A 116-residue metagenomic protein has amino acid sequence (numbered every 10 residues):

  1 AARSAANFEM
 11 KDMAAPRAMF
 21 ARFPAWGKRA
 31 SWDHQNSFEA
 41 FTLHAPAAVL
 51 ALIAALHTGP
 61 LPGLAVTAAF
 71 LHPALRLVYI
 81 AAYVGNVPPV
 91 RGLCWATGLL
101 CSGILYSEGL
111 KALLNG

Functional and structural regions predicted by a protein language model:
A1-S31: Cytosolic, membrane-interface loops and tails of multi-pass inner-membrane proteins
Q35-A51: Core segments of transmembrane alpha-helices that mediate helix-helix packing or line hydrophobic substrate/ligand
H44, A48, L100, I104-S107: Alpha-helical transmembrane segments
A47-P60, L110: Juxtamembrane "helix exit" motif at the C-terminal ends of alpha-helical transmembrane segments in multi-pass membrane
L61-L71: Structural signature of hydrophobic alpha-helical transmembrane segments
H72-R76: Alpha-helical transmembrane segments of multi-pass membrane proteins
L77-L100: Interfacial loop-to-transmembrane junctions
L105-G116: Juxtamembrane boundary at the C-terminal end of a transmembrane helix
